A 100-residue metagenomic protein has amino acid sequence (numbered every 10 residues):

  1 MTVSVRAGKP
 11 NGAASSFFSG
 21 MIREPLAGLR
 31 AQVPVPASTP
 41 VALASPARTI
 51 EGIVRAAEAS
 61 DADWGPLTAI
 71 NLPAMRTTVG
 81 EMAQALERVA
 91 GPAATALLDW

Functional and structural regions predicted by a protein language model:
M1-T39, P46-R48: NAD(P)-dependent short-chain dehydrogenase/reductase
N11-A14, A42, G65, V79: Alpha-helix N-cap/helix-start motif
P25, P36, G52-W100: Mid/C-terminal beta-alpha module of Rossmann-like enzyme folds, strongest in SDR-family dehydrogenases/epimerases
